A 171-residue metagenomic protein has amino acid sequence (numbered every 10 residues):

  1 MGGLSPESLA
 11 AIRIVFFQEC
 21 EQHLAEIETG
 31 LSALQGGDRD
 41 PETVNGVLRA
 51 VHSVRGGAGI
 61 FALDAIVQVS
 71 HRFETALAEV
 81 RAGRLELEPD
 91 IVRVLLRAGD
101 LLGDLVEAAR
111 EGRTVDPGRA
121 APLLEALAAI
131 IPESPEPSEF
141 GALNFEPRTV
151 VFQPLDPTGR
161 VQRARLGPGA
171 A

Functional and structural regions predicted by a protein language model:
M1-A171: Non-catalytic helical tethers at domain boundaries
